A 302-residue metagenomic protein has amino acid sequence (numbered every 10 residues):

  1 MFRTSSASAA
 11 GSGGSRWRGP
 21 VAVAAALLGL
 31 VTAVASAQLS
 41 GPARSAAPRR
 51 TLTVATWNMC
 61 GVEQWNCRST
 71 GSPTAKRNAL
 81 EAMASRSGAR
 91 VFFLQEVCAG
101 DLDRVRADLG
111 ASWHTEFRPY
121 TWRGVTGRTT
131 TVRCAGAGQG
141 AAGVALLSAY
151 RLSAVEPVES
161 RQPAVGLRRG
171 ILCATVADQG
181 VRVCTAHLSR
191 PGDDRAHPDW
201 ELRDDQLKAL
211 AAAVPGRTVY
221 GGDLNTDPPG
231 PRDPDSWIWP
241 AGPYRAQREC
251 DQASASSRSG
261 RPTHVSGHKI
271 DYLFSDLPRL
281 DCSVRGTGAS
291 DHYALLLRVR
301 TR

Functional and structural regions predicted by a protein language model:
F2-L109, W122-T126, R302: N-terminal, active-site-proximal structural segment of metallo-dependent hydrolase catalytic domains
R3-T4, G11-G14, Q38-L39, A212-V219 (+1 more regions): Metal-dependent phosphoester-hydrolase catalytic domains
T51-N66, E156-V158, G180-R190: Active-site-proximal beta-strand elements of phosphoester/diester hydrolases
T53-M59, A82-V105, L147, A174 (+4 more regions): Active-site beta-strand/loop signature of hydrolases that rely on acidic residues for catalysis
Q64-S72, T126-R133, D194-P198, P229-W237: Short, flexible/disordered intra-domain loops and linkers
T70-T74, P198-A212: Alpha-helical scaffold elements lining the catalytic groove of polysaccharide deacetylases
V97-G180, R285-G286: Structured beta-strand-rich core segments of catalytic domains in phosphoester-bond hydrolases
G170, A174-E201: Metal-dependent phosphoester/phosphodiester hydrolase catalytic core
